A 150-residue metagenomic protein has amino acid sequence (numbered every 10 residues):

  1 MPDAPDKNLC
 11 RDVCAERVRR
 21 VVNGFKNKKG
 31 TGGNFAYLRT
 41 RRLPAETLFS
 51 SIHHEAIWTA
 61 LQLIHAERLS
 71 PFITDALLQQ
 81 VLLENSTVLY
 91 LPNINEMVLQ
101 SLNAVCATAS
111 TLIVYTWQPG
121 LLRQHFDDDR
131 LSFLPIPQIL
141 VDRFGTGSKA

Functional and structural regions predicted by a protein language model:
M1-A150: Accessory, often C-terminal, charged low-complexity segments
